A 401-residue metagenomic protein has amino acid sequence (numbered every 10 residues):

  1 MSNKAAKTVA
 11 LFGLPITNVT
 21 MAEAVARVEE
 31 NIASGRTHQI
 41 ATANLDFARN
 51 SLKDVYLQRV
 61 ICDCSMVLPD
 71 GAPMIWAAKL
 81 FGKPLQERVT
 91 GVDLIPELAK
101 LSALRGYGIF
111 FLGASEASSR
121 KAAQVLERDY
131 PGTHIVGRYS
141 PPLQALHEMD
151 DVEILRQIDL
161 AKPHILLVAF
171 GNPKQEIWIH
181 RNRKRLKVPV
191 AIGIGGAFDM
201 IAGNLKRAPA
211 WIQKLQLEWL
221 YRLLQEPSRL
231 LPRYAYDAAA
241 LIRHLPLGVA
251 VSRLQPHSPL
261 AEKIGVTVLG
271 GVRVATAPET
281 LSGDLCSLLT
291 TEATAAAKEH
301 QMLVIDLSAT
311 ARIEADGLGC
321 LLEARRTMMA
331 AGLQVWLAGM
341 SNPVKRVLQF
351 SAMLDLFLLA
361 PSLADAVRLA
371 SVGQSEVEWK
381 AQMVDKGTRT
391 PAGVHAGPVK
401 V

Functional and structural regions predicted by a protein language model:
M1-D93: N-terminal nucleotide/polyanion-binding subdomain common to many enzyme families
T17-V19, F357-A366: Short acidic-hydrophobic, aromatic-tinged amphipathic segments that line or gate anion-handling sites
R59-V125, D129, V136: Portal/gating segments that form or line small-molecule/metal binding sites
P73-A78, A208, I212-R253: A transmembrane-helix-recognition feature enriched in membrane-embedded lipid enzymes and envelope glyco-/phospholipid
F110, S118, A122-A161, V168-M200 (+4 more regions): Internal alpha/beta domain cores that form substrate/cofactor-binding pockets in large enzymes and binding proteins
S252-T276, K400: Short beta-strand/loop segment at the start of cytosolic alpha/beta domains
L281-F357: Amphipathic alpha-helical interaction surfaces in cytosolic regulatory modules
M383-V401: Long, low-complexity, intrinsically disordered segments
